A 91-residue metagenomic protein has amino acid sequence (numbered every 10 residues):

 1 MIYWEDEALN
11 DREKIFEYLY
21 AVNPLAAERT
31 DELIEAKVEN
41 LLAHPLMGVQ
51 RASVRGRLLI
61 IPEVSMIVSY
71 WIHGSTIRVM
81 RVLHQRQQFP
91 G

Functional and structural regions predicted by a protein language model:
M1-R29: Arg/Lys-rich, positively charged N-terminal/basic patches that mediate binding to nucleic acids
A8, I34, Y70: GIY-YIG nuclease signature motif recognition
R12, D31-I34, V38: Short amphipathic alpha-helical/adjacent loop interface patches that line ligand and macromolecule-binding sites
E39-A43: Short proline/glycine- and basic residue-enriched helix-capping loop/turn segments at helix->loop/beta transitions
L46-I77: Basic/aromatic recognition patch in beta-strand/loop cores that engages polyanionic ligands
H84-G91: Non-DNA-binding regulatory cores of transcription-related proteins, predominantly C-terminal effector-binding
